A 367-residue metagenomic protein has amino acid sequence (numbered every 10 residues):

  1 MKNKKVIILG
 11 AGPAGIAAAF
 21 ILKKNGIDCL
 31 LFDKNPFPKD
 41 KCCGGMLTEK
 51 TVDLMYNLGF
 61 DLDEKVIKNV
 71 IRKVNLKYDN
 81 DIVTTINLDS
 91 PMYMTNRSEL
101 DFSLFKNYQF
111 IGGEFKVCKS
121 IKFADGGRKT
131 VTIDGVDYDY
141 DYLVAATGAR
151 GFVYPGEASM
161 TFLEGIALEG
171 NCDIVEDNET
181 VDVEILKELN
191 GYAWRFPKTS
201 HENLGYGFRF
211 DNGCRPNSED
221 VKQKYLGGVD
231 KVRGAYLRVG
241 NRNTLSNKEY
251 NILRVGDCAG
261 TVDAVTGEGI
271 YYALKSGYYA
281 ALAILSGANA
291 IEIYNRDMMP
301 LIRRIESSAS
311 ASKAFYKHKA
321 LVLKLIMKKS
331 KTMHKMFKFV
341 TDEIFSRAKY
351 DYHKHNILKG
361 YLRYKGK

Functional and structural regions predicted by a protein language model:
M1-A14: Beta1/beta-strand and adjacent pyrophosphate-binding region of the FAD-binding site in flavoprotein oxidoreductases
G12-P13, F37, A149: Residue-level detector of alpha-helix initiation sites
K23-C43: Glycine-rich FAD pyrophosphate-binding loop
L30, L143, I252-R254: Residue-level marker for buried hydrophobic side chains located in beta-strands that build the well-ordered beta-sheet
T48-S103: A conserved beta-strand/loop capping segment in the N-terminal third of enzymes that catalyze redox or closely related
N107-D230, G260: Predominantly flavin-linked oxidoreductase catalytic cores and closely associated redox partners
F210-N289: FAD/FMN-dependent oxidoreductases across multiple families
L285-K367: C-terminal helical "tail/cap" subdomain of flavin- and related membrane-associated enzymes
